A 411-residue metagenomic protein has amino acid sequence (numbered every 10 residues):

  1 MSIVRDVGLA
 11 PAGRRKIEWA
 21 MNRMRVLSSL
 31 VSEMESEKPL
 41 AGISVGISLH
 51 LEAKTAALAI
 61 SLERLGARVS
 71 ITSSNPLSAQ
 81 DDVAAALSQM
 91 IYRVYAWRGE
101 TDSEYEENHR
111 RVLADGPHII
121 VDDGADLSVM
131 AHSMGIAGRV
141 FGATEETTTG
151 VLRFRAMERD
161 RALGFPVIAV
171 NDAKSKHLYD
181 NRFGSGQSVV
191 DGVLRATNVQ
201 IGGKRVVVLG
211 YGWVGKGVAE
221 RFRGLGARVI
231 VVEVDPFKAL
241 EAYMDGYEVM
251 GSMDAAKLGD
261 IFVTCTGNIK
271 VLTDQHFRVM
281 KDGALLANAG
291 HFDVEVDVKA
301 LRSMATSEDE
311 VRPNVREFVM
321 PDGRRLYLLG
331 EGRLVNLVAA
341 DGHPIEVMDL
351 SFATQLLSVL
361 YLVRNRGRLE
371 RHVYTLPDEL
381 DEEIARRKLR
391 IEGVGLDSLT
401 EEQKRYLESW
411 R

Functional and structural regions predicted by a protein language model:
M1-L40, S73-A79, A84-K204: Glycine/serine-rich phosphate-binding loop and adjoining beta1-alpha1 elements at the start of nucleotide-handling
G8-V26, L40-S44, E52, F165-G203 (+2 more regions): Adenosine-phosphate binding glycine-rich loop
S29-S32, E63, S128-V129, M134-G138 (+2 more regions): Rossmann-fold NAD(P) dinucleotide-binding segment
S48-A67, D180, G184-G259, T264-K270: Glycine-rich phosphate/diphosphate-binding loop of Rossmann-like nucleotide-binding domains
G66-R68, Y92, G138-R139, L163-F165 (+3 more regions): A short helix->loop->beta-strand "cap" motif at the edges of active sites that frequently abuts
S73, I119-G124, I136-T149, N268 (+3 more regions): ADP-ribose/adenylate-binding Rossmann-like module
L113-A114, I201, M253-K257, F277-K281: A short, aliphatic-rich alpha-helical micro-motif
